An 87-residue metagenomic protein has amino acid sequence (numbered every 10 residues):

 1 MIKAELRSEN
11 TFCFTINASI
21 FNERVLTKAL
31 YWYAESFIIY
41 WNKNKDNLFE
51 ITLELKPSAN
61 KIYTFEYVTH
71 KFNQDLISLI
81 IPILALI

Functional and structural regions predicted by a protein language model:
E5-T11: A short, surface-exposed helix-loop junction/capping segment
T15-N22: Short, surface-exposed ligand-recognition loops at beta-strand->loop->(often short) alpha-helix junctions that present
A29-A34: Short, solvent-exposed amphipathic alpha-helical segments in soluble enzyme and RNA/protein-processing domains
F37-N42: A short linear hydrophobic-aromatic micro-motif
N47-E54: Short glycine/threonine-rich beta-strand-turn micro-motifs
E54-I87: Helix-rich interaction surfaces within compact, conserved domain-sized segments that mediate assembly or partner
